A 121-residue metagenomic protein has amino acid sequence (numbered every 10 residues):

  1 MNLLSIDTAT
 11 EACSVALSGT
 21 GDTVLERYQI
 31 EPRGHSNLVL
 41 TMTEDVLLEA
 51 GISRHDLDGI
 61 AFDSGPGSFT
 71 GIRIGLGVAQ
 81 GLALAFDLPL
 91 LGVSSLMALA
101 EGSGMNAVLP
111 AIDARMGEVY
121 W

Functional and structural regions predicted by a protein language model:
N2-S5, C13-W121: Nucleotide and nucleotide-moiety/phosphate-recognizing core
T8: Active-site loop/turn elements of alpha/beta-hydrolase fold enzymes, especially the short glycine-/histidine-rich
